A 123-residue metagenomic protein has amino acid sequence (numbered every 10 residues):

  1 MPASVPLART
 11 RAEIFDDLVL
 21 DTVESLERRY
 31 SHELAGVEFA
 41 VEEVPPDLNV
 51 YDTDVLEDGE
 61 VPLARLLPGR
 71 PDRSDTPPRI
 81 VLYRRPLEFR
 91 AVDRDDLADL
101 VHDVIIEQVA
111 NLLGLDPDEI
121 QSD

Functional and structural regions predicted by a protein language model:
M1-G69: A metal-dependent hydrolase signature that marks the N-terminal structural subdomain at the beginning of catalytic folds
E60-H102, L112-D123: Active-site scaffold of zinc-dependent metalloenzymes
E107: DNA-recognition helix of helix-turn-helix
